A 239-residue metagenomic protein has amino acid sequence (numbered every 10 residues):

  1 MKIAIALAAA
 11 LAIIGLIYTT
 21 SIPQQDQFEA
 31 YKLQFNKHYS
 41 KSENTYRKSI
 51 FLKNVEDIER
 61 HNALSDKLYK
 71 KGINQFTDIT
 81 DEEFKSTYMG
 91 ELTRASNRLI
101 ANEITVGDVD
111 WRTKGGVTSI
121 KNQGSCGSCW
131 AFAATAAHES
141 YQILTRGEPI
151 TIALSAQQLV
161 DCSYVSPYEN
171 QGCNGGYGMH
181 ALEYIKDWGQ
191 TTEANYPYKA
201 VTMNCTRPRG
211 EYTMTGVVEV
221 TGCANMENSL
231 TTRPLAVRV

Functional and structural regions predicted by a protein language model:
K2-V239: Catalytic-core signature of thiol
